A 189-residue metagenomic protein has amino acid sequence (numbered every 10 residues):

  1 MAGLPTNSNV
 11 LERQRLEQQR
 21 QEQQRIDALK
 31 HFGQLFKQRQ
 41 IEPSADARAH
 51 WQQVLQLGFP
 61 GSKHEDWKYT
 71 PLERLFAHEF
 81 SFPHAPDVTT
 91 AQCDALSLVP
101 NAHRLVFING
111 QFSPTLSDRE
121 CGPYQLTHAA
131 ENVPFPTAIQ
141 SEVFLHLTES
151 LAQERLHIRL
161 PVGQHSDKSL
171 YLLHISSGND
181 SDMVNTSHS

Functional and structural regions predicted by a protein language model:
A2-S189: Glycine-rich and polybasic anion-binding loops at the starts of cofactor/ligand-binding domains
